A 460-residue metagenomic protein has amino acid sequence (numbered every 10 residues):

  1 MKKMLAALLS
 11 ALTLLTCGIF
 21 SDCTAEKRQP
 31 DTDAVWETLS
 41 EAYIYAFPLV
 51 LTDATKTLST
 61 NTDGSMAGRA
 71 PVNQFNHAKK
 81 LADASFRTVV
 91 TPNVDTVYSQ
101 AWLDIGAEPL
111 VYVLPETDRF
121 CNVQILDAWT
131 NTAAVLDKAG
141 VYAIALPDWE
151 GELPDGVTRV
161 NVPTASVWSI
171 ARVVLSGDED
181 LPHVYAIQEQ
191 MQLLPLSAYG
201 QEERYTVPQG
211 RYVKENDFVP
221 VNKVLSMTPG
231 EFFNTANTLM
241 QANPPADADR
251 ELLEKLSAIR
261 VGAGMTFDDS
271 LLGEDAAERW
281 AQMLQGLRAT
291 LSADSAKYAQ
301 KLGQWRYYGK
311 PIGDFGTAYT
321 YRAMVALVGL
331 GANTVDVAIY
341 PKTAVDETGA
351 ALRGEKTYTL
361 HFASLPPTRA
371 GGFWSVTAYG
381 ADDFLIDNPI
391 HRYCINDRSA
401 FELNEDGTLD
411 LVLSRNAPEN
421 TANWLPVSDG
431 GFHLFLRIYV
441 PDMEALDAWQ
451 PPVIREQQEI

Functional and structural regions predicted by a protein language model:
M1-L8: Bacterial N-terminal signal peptides that target proteins for export
A7, C17-S21, W449: Intrinsic disorder/low-complexity segments
L8-L9, M443: A periodicity- and composition-biased signal for non-globular, repetitive helical segments
L12-Q29: Bacterial Sec-dependent signal peptides at the C-terminal "C-region" and cleavage site
E26-I460: A compositional/structural signature for long, glycine/proline-rich flexible linkers and loops on extracytoplasmic
